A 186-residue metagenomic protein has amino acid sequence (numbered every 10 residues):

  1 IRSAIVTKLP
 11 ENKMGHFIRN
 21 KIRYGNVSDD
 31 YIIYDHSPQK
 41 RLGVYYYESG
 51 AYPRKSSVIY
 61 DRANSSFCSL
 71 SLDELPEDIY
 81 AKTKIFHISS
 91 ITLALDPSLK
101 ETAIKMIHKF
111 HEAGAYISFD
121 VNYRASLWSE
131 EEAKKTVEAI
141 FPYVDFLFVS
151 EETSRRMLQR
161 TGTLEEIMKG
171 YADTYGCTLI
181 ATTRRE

Functional and structural regions predicted by a protein language model:
I1, A103-K109: Histidine-anchored nucleotide/phosphate-binding helix
I5-S90: Conserved N-terminal subdomain of the carbohydrate kinase-like
R23, H108-E112, F141: Anion (oxyanion) recognition and catalysis
A63, I91, N122-S126, E152 (+1 more regions): Active-site beta-loop-alpha junctions enriched in small/polar residues
I85-H87, S118, F148, A181: Structural motif
T92-E101, S129, M157-R160: Glycine/threonine-rich flexible loop motifs
A113, L127-E186: Conserved phosphate/ATP/ADP-binding segment of small-molecule kinases
A113-V121: Short beta-strand/loop segments at the ligand-binding rim of alpha/beta enzyme cores
